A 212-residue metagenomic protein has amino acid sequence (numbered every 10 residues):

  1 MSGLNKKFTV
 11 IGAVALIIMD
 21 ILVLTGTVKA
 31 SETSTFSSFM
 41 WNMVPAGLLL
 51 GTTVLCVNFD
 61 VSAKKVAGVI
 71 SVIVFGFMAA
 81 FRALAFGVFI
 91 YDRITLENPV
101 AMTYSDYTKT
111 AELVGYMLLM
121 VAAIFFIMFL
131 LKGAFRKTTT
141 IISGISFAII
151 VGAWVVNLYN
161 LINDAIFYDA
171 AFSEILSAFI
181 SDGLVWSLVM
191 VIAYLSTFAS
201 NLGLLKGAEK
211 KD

Functional and structural regions predicted by a protein language model:
S2-K6, L55-K64, I124-I145, L161 (+2 more regions): Cytosolic juxtamembrane helix at the C-terminal end of the final transmembrane segment
K7-L22, G76, A193: Alpha-helical transmembrane segments
V10-V14, K65-A83, T140-W154: Transmembrane alpha-helical segments of multi-pass membrane proteins
L16-S31, T52: Membrane-embedded alpha-helical segments in integral membrane proteins
D20-T27, G76-V88, V151-Y159: Hydrophobic alpha-helical transmembrane segments and adjacent interfacial helices in integral membrane proteins
V28-S38, V88-V114, V156-L188: Interfacial non-cytosolic loop connecting adjacent transmembrane helices
M40-G51, V114-V121, L188: Membrane-embedded alpha-helical segments of multi-pass membrane proteins, especially the transmembrane helices
A80-T139: Membrane-proximal helix-loop-helix units in multi-pass membrane proteins
